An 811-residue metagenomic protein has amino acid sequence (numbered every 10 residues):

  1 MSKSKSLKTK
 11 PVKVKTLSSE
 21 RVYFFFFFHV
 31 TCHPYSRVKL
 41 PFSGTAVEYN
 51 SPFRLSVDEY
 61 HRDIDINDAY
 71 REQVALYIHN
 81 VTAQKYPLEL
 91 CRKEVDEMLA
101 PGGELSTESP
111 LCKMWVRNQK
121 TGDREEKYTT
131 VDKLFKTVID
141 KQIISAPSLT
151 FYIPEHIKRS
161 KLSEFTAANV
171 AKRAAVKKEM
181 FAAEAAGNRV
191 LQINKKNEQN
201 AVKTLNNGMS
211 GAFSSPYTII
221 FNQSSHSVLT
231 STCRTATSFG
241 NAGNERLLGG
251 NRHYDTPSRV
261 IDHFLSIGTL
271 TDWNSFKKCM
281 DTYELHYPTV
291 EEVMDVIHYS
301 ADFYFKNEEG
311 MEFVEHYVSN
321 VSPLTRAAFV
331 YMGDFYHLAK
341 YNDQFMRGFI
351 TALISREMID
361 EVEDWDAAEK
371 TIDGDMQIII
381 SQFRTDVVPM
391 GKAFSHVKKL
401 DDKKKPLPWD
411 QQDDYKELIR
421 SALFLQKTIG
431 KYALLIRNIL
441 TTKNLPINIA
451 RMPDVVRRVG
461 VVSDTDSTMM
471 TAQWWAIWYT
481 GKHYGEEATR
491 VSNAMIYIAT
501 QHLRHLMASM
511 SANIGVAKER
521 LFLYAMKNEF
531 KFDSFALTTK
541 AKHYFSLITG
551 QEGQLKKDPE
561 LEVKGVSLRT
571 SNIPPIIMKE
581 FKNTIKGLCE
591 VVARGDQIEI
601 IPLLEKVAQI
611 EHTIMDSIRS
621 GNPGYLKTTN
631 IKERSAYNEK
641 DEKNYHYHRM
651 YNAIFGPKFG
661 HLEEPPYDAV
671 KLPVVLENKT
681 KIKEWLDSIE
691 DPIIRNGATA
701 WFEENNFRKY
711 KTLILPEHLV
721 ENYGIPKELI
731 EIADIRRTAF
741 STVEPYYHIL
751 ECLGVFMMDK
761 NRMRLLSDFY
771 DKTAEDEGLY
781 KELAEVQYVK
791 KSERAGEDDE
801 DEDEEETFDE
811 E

Functional and structural regions predicted by a protein language model:
M1-E811: Conserved acidic
